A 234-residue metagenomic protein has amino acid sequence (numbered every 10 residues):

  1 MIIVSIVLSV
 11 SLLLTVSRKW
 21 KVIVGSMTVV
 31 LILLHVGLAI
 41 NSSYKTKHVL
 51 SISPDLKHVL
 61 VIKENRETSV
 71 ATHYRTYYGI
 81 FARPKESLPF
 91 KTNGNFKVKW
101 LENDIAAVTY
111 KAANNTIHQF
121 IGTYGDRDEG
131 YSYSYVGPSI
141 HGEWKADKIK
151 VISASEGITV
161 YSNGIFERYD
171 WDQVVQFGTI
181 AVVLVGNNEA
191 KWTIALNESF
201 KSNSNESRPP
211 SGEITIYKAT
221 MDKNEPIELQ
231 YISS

Functional and structural regions predicted by a protein language model:
M1-T15: Membrane-embedded alpha-helical segments of integral membrane proteins
R18-K57: Internal/C-terminal transmembrane anchor helices
Y44-I117, D128: Membrane-interface segments at or immediately adjacent to transmembrane helices that form the boundary between
S69-H73, I149-E189: N-terminal glycine/threonine-rich, aromatic-flanked beta-hairpin/loop signature
A82-T92, I117-T123, E167-F177, T193-L196 (+1 more regions): Short amphipathic beta-strand/extended segments with alternating polar/hydrophobic composition
D104-A106, H141-E143, G157, G178-V183 (+1 more regions): Short, hydrophobic/aromatic-rich segments at coil-to-beta transitions
A106-S134, G186-S234: Beta-sheet ligand-binding and adhesion/scaffold domains
V136-I152: Tryptophan-anchored aromatic micro-motifs
